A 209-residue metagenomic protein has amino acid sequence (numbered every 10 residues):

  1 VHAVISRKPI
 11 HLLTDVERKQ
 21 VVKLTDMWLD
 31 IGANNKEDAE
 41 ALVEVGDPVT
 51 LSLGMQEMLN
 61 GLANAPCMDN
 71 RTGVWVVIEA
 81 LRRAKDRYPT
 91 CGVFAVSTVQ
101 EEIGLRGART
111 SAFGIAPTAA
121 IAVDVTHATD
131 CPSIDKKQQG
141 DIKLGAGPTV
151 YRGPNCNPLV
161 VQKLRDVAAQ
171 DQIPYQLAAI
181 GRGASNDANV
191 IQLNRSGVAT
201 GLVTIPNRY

Functional and structural regions predicted by a protein language model:
V1-Y209: N-terminal hydrophobic/helix-forming segments and targeting peptides
